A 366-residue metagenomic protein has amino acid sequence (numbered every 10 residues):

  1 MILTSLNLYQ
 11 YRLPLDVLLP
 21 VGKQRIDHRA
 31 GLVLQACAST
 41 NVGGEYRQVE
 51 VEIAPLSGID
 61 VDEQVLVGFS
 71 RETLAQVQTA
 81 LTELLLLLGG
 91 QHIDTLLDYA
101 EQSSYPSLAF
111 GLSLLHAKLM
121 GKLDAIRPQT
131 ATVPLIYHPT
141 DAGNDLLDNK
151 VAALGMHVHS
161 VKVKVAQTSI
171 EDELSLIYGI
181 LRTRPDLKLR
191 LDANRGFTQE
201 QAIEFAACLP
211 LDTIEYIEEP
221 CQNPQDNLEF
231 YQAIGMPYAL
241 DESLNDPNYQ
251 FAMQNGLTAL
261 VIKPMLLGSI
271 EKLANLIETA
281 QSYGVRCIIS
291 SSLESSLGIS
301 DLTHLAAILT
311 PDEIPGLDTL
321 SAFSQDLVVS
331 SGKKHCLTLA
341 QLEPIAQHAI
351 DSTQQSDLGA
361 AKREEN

Functional and structural regions predicted by a protein language model:
M1-L189, G196, A207, V328-N366: N-terminal capping/lid subdomain adjacent to the active-site entrance of alpha/beta enzymes
R12, I136-P139, E242, S291 (+1 more regions): Residues at the C-termini of beta-strands that transition into short coil/loop
G31, L257, D312: Active-site lining segments that contact anionic ligands and/or coordinate catalytic metals
I53, E219, L317: Active-site donor-binding loop signature of nucleotide-sugar glycosyltransferases
Y105, K122-D124, N223-Q225, S290-S352: Active-site pocket-lining/capping segments in soluble small-molecule metabolic enzymes
T168-S292, S296-S300, H304-A306, F323-G332: Catalytic core of soluble alpha/beta enzymes
